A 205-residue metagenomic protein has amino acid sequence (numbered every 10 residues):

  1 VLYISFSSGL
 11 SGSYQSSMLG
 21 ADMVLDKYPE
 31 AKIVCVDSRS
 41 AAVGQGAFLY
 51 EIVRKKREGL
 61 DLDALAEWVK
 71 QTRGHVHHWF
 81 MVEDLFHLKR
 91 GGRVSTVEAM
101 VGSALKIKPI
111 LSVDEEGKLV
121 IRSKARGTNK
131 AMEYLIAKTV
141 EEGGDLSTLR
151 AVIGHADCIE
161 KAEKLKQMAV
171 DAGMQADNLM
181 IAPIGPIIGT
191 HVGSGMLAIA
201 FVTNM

Functional and structural regions predicted by a protein language model:
Y3: Glycine/small-residue-rich loop that forms an oxyanion/phosphate-binding "nest" at active or ligand-binding sites
L10-S13, S17-M23, Y28-V34, S40-M205: Mixed-charge interfacial surface used for oligomerization/domain docking and macromolecular partner engagement
